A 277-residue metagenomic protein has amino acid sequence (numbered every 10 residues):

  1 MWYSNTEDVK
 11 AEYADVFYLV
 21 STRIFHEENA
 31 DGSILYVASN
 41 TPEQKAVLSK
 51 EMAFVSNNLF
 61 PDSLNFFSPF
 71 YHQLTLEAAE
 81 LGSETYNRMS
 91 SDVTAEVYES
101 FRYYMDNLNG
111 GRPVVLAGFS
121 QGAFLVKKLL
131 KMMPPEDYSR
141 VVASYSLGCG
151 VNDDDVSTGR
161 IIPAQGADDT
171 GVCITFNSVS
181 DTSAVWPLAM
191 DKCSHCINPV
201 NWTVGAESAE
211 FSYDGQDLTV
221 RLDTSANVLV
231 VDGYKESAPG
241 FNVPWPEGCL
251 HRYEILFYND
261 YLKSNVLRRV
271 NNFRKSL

Functional and structural regions predicted by a protein language model:
M1-E7, E12, K45: Basic, amphipathic N-terminal segments that precede the first structured/catalytic domain
D8-K10, S56, V114-V115, L129 (+1 more regions): Bimodal feature
E12, L19-G111, A238-L277: Active-site catalytic motif of lipid deacylating hydrolases and related acyltransferases
D15-L19, N65-F70, V115-L116, A143-S146 (+1 more regions): Structural recognition of the beta-strand scaffold that forms the well-ordered cores of secreted hydrolase catalytic
E27-E28, E77-A78, F124-K127, D153-S157: Extracytoplasmic/secreted cell-surface and envelope-processing proteins
Y71-L74, F119-Q121, S146-G150: An acidic- and aromatic-residue-enriched active-site/binding cleft used to recognize and process polar
A95-G110, K131-L277: Surface cap/lid and interfacial helix-loop subdomains adjacent to catalytic sites that gate substrate access
L116-V126: Gly/Ala-rich beta-loop-alpha elbow adjacent to hydrolase catalytic centers
